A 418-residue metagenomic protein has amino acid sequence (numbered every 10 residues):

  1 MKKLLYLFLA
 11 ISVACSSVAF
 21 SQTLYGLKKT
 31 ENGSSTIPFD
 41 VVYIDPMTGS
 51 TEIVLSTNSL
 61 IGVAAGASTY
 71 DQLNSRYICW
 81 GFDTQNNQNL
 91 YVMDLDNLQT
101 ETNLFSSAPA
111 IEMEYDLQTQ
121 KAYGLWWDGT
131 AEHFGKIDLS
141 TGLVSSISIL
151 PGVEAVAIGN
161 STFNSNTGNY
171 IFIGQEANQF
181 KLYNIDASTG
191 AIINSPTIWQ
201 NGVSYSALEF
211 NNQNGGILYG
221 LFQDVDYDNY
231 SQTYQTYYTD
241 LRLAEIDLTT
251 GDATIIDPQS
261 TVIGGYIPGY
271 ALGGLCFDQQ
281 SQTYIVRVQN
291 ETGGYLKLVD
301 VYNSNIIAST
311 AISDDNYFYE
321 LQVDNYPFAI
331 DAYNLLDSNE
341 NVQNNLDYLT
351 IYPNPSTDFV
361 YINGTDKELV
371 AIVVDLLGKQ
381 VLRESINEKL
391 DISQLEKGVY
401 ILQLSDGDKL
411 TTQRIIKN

Functional and structural regions predicted by a protein language model:
A19-I53: An edge-strand/N-cap motif at the start of beta-rich repeat modules
Q22, N74-S75, Q118-Q120, N166-G168 (+2 more regions): Short coil/turn segments that connect the beta-strands within blades of beta-propeller domains
G33-V42, Q85-V92, T130-G135, N178-Y183 (+2 more regions): Structural motif
D45-T48, D94-L98, D138-G142, D186-G190 (+2 more regions): Short loop/turn segments that connect beta-strands within beta-propeller blades
E52-N58, E101-S106, S145-P151, I192-Q200 (+2 more regions): Beta-propeller fold detector
I61-Q72, S107-Q118, V153-F163, N201-Q213 (+2 more regions): Repeated scaffold domains used in trafficking and secretory/extracellular systems, primarily beta-propellers
Q289-L336: Blade-level signature of beta-propeller repeat domains, shared across WD40, Kelch, NHL, RCC1 and BNR/Asp-box propellers
V342-N418: C-terminal outer-membrane/trafficking sorting elements
